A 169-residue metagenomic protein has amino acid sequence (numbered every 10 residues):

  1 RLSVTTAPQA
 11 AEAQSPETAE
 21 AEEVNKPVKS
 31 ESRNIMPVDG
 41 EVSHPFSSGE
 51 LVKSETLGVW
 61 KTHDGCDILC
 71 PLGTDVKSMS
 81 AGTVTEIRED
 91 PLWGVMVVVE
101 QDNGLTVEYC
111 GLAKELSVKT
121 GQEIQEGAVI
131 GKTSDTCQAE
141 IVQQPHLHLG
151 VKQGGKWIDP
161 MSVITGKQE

Functional and structural regions predicted by a protein language model:
R1-E41, P45-F46: N-terminal, intrinsically disordered, polar/charged segments of Gram-positive cell-envelope systems that serve as
V38, T62-D64, L72, S80 (+3 more regions): Envelope-exposed proteins and targeting segments
P45, I87-R88, L112, T133-T136: Residue-level recognition of beta-strand microenvironments
S47-K77: Short glycine/threonine/proline-enriched tight-turn/helix- or strand-capping micro-motif at secondary-structure
G73-T74, E89-D90, Q138: Short polar/acidic secondary-structure junctions
V76-T83, S117-T133: Short, well-structured beta-strand-loop connectors
S78-A113: Zn2+-dependent peptidoglycan hydrolase active-site motif and core
Q122-E169: Conserved, short, structured surface segments that act as functional micro-motifs
